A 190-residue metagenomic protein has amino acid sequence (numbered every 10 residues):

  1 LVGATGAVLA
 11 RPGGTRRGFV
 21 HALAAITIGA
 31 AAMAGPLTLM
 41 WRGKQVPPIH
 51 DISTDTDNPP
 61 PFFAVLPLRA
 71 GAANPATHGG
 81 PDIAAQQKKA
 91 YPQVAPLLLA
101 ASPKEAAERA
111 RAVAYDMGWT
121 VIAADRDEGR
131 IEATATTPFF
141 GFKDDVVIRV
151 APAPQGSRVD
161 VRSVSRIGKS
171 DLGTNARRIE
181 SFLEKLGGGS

Functional and structural regions predicted by a protein language model:
G3-H21, G35-S190: Ser/Thr-rich, low-complexity intrinsically disordered terminal regions
H21-G29: Serine/threonine-enriched low-complexity regions in disordered or flexible coil/loop segments
A32: Contiguous mid-protein beta-loop-alpha structural module that forms a pocket-lining wall or clamp of enzyme active
